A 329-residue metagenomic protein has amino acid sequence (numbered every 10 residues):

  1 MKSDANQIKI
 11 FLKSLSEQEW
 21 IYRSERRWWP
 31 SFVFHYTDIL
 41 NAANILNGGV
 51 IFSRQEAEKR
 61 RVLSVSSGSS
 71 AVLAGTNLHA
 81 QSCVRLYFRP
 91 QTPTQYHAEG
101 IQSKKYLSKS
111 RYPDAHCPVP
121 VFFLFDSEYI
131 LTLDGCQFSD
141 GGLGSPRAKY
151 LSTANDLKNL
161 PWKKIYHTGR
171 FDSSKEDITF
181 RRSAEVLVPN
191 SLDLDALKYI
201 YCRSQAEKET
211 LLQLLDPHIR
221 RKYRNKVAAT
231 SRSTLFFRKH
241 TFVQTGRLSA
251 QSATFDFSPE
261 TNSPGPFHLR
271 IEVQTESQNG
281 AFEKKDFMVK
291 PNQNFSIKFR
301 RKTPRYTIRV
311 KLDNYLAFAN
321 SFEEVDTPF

Functional and structural regions predicted by a protein language model:
K2-F329: Active-site-proximal loop/hinge segments that shape catalytic or ion-binding/gating pockets
